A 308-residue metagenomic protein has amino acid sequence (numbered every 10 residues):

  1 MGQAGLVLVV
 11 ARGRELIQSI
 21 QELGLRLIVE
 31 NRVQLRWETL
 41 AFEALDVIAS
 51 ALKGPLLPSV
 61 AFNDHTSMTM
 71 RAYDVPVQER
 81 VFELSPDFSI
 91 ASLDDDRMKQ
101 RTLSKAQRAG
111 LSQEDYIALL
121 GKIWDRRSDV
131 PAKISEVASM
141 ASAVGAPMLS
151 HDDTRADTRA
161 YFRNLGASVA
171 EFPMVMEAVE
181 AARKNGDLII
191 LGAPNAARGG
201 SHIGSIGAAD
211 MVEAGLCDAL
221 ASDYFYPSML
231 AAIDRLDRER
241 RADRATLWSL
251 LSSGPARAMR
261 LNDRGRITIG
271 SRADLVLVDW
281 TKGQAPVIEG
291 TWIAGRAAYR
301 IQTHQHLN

Functional and structural regions predicted by a protein language model:
G2-D153: Metal-coordinating catalytic core of metallo-dependent amide/deamination hydrolases
W37-A41, T66-M68, T154-R155, M176 (+2 more regions): Active-site-proximal loop/turn and secondary-structure-junction residues that shape catalytic pockets, frequently
K53-P58, F162-V169, K184-I190, G215-D218: Glycine-enriched alpha-helix->loop->beta-strand junction motifs that scaffold or abut catalytic
L57-H65, F172, L220-F225: Non-cysteine beta-strand/loop elements that form the S-adenosyl-L-methionine
D125-D129, P147-D153, A167-E177, A197 (+1 more regions): Catalytic beta/alpha-barrel core
A138, G145, A156-A170: Acidic, glycine-rich loop-and-beta core segments that form the ion-binding/anion-interacting portion of active sites
N185-N195, G199-W280: His/Asp/Glu-enriched, well-ordered alpha-helical/loop segment that forms or immediately abuts the divalent-metal
S253, R257, I269-N308: C-terminal cap of metal-dependent C-N hydrolases
